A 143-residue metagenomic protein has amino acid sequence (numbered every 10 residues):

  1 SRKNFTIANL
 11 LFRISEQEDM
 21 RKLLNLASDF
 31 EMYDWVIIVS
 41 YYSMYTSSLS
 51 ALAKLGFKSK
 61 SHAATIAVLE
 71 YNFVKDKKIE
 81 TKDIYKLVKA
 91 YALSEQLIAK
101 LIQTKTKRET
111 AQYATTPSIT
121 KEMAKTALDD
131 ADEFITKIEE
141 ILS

Functional and structural regions predicted by a protein language model:
S1-S143: Terminal alpha-helical segments
